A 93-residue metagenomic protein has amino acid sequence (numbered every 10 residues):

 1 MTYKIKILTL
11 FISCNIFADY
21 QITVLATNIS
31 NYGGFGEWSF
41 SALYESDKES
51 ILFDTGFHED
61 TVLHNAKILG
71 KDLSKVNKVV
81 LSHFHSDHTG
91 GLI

Functional and structural regions predicted by a protein language model:
T2-L10: Sec-dependent signal peptide recognition, specifically the positively charged N-region followed immediately by
S13-F17: N-terminal signal peptide c-region/cleavage motif recognized by signal peptidases
Y20-I68: Conserved beta-strand hairpin/beta-sheet module of binuclear metal-dependent hydrolase folds, prominently
D60-I93: Active-site metal-binding motif and surrounding structural segment of the metallo-beta-lactamase
